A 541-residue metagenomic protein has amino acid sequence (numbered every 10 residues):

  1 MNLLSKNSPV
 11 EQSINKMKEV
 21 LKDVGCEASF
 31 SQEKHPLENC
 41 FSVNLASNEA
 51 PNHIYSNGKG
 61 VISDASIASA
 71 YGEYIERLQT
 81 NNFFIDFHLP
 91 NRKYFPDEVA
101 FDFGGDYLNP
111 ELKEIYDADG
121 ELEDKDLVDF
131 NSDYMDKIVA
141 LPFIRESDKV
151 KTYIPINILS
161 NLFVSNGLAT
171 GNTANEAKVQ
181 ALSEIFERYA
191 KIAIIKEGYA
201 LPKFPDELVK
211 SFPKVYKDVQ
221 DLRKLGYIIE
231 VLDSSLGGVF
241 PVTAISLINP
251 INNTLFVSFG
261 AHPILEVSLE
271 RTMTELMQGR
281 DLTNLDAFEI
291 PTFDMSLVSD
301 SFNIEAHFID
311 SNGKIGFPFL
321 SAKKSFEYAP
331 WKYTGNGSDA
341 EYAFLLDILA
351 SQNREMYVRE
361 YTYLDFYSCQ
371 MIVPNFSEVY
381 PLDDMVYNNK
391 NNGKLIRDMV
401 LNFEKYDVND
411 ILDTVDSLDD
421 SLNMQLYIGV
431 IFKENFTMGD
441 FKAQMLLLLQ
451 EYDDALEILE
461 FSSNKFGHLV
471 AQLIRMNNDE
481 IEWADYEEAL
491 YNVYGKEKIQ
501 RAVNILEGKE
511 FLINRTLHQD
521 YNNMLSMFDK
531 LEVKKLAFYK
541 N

Functional and structural regions predicted by a protein language model:
M1-N541: Helix-biased "structured C-terminal domain" signature
